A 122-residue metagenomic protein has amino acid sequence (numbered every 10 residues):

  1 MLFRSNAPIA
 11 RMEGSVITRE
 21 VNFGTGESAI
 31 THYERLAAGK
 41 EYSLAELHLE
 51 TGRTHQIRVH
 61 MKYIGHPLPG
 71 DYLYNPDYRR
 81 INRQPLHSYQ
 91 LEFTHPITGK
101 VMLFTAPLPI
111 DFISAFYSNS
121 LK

Functional and structural regions predicted by a protein language model:
M1-K122: RNA pseudouridine synthases
